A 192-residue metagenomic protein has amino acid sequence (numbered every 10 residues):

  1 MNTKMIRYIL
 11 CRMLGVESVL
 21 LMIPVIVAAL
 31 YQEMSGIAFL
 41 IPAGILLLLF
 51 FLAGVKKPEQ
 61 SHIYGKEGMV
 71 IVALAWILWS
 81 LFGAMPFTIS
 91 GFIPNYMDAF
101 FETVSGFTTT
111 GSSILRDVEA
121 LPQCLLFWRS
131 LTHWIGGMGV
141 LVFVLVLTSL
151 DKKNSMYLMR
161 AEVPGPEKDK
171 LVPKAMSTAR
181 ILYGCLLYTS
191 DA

Functional and structural regions predicted by a protein language model:
M1-D98: N-terminal alpha-helical transmembrane segments of multi-pass membrane transport and channel/translocase proteins
A28-A29, L52-G65, A120-S130, L147 (+1 more regions): Membrane-water interface regions at transmembrane-helix termini and the short interhelical loops of multi-pass membrane
A73, W128-L131, I135, A179: Hydrophobic alpha-helical transmembrane segments of multi-pass membrane proteins
S80-R116, Q123, T132-L158, L186: Transmembrane-helix bundle segments that line or gate the permeation/cavity pathway in multi-pass membrane proteins
K153-K174: Juxtamembrane inter-helical linkers in multi-pass membrane proteins
K170-L186: Loop-to-transmembrane boundary segments
Y188-A192: Conserved small/polar residues in nucleotide/adenosyl-binding loops
